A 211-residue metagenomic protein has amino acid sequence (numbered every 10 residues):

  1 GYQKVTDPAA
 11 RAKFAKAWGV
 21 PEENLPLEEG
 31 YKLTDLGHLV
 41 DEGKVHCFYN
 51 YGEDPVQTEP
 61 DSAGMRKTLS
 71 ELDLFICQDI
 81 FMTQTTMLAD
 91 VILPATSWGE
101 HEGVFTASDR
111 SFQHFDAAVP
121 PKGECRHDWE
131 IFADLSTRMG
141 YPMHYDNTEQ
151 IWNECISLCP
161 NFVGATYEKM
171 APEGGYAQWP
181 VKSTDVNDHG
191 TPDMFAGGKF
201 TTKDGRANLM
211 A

Functional and structural regions predicted by a protein language model:
G1, K13-P21, W152-A211: Long, low-complexity segments enriched in small/aliphatic residues
G1-F162: Non-catalytic alpha/beta scaffold blocks inside enzyme catalytic domains
